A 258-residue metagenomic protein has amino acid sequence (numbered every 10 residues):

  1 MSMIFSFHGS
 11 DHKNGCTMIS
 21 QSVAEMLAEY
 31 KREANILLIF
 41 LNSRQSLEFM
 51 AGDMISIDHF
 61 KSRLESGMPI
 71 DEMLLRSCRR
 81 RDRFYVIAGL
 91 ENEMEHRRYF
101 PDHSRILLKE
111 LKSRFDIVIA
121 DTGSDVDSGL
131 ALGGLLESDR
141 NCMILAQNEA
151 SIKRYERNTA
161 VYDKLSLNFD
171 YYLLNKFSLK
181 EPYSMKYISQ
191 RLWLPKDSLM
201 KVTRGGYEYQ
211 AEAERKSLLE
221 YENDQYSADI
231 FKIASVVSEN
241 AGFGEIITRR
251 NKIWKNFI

Functional and structural regions predicted by a protein language model:
I4-M68: Walker A/P-loop NTP-binding active-site region of P-loop NTPases, recognizing the glycine-rich GxxxxGKT/S
F7-H8, I39, A88-G89, I119-D121 (+2 more regions): Conserved beta-strand segments of the P-loop GTPase G domain that flank and frequently precede/overlap
I70-C78, V86-S128: Cytosolic-facing regulatory segments adjacent to core modules
R81, F115, S138-D139: Short, well-ordered alpha-helix to beta-strand connector turns
R98-R105, R157-K180, E220: P-loop/Walker A phosphate-binding loop and immediately adjacent motor/lid segment at beta-alpha junctions
G129-N148: Inter-motif core of Ras-like GTPase G domains
K176-N223, I230: Beta-strand-loop-alpha "switch" segments that mediate conformational coupling across diverse proteins
A213-I258: NTP-binding/hydrolysis catalytic cores, primarily Walker-type P-loop NTPases
